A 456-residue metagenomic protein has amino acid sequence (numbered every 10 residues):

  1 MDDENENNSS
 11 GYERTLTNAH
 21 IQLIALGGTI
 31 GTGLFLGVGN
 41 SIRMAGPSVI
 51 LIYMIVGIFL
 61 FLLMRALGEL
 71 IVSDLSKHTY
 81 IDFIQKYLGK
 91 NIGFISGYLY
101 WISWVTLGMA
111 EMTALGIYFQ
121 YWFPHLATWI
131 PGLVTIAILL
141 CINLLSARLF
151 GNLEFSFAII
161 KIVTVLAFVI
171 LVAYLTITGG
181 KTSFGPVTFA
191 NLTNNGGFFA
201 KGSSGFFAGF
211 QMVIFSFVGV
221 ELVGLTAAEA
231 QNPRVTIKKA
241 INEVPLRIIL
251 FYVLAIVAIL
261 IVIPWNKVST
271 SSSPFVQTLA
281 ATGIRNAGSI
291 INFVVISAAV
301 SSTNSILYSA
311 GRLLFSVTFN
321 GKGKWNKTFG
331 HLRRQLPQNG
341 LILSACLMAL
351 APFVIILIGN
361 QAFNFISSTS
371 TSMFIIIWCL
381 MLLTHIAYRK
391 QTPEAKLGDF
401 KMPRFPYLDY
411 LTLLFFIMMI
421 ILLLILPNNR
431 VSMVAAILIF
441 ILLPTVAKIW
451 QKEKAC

Functional and structural regions predicted by a protein language model:
M1-E4, I81-Q85, M112-G132, T164 (+4 more regions): Helix-loop-helix connectors at the membrane interface of multi-pass transporters/channels
M1-G39, M44-S48, F61-R65, S76-K77 (+4 more regions): Membrane-interface "cap" regions at the ends of multi-pass membrane proteins
N7-E13, I50, P124-A127, I159-S289: Helix-loop-helix junctions that connect adjacent transmembrane segments in multi-pass membrane transporters
E13, L36-P131, V244-I249, V253 (+1 more regions): Extracellular loop-to-transmembrane helix junctions
S76, L99-M112, F217, L222-A230 (+3 more regions): Membrane-helix boundary/coupling elements in multi-pass transport proteins
D82-Q85, G89, Y121, G209 (+2 more regions): TM-loop-TM module centered on a large, flexible mid-protein loop between adjacent transmembrane helices in multi-pass
G116, W129-V187, V218, I241-P245 (+3 more regions): Membrane-interface loop-to-helix entry segments
K327-L336, I375-N428, C456: C-terminal membrane-solvent junction of multi-pass transporters and transport-like membrane proteins
